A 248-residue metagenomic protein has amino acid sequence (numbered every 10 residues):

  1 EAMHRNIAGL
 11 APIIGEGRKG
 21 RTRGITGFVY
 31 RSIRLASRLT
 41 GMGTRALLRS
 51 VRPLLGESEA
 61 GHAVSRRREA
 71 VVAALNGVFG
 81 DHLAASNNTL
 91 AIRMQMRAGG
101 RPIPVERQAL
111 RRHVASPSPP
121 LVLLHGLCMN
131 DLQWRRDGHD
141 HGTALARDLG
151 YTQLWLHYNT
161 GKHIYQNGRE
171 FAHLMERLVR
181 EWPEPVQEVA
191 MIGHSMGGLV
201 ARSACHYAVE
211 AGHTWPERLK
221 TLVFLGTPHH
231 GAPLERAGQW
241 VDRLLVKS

Functional and structural regions predicted by a protein language model:
E1-L156, Q166, H173, R180-E184 (+1 more regions): Flexible, membrane-associating and regulatory peripheral segments of lipid-active enzymes
H62-R66, V72, H206-S248: Helical cap/lid subdomain of alpha/beta-hydrolase-fold lipid enzymes that gates access to the catalytic pocket
P119-P120, E188-A190, T221: Structural motif
L123-L127, I192, L225: Short hydrophobic segments within beta-strands
L127-M129, T160-G161, H206, P228-H230: Short, solvent-exposed loop/turn segments at secondary-structure junctions
A172, L199-H206: Short, hydrophobic alpha-helix immediately C-terminal to the catalytic nucleophile
V179-S195: Alpha/beta-hydrolase fold nucleophile elbow
I192-R202, G226: Gly/Ala-rich beta-loop-alpha elbow adjacent to hydrolase catalytic centers
